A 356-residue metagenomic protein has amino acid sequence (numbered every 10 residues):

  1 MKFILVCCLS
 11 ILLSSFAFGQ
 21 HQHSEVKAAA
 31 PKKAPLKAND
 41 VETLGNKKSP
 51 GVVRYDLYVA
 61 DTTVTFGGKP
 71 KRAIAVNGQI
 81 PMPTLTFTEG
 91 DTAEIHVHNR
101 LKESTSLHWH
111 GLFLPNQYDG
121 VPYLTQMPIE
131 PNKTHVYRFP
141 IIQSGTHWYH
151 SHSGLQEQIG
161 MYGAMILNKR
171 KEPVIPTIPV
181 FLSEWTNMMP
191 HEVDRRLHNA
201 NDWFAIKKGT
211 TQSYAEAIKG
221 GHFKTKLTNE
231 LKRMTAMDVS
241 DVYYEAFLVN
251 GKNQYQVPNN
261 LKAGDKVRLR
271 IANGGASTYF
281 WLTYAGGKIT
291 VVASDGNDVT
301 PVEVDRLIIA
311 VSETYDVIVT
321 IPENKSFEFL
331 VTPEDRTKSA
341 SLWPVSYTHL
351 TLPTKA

Functional and structural regions predicted by a protein language model:
M1-I4: Positively charged n-region of N-terminal signal peptides that target proteins for export
V6-S15: Bacterial N-terminal signal peptides
S14-A17, G221: Short, flexible coil/linker elements and helix-boundary hinge sites characteristic of intrinsically disordered
H21-V311, I318, T337, Y347-L350: Histidine-centered copper-binding motifs that mark active-site loops of extracellular/periplasmic copper enzymes
L155-Q156, K325-Y347: Terminal connector regions
I321-E323: A conserved active-site cap/scaffold subdomain adjacent to cofactor or substrate pockets
T351-A356: A short, hydrophobic C-terminal helix/tail in secreted or cell-surface proteins
